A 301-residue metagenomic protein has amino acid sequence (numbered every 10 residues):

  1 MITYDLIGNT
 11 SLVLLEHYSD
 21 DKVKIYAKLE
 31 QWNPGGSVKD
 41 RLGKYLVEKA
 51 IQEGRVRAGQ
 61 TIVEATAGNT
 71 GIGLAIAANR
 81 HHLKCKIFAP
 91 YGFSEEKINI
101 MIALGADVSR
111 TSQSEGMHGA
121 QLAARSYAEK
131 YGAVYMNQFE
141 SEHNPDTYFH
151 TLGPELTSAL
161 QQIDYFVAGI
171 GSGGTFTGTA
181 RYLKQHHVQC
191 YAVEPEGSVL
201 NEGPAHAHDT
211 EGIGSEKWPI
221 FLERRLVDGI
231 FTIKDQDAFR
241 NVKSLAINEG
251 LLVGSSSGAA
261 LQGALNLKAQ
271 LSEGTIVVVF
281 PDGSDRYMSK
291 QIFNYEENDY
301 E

Functional and structural regions predicted by a protein language model:
M1-E301: PLP-dependent amino-acid enzyme catalytic core
